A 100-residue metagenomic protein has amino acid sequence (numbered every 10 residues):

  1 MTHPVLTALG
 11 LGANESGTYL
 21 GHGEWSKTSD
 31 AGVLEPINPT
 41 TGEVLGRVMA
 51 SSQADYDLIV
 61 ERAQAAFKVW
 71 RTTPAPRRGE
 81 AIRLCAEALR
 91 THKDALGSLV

Functional and structural regions predicted by a protein language model:
M1-R47, E80, L84: Terminal low-complexity tails and localization/encapsulation signals of metabolic enzymes
L45-V100: Glycine-rich loop-to-alpha-helix module at the N-terminal edge of alpha/beta enzyme cores
